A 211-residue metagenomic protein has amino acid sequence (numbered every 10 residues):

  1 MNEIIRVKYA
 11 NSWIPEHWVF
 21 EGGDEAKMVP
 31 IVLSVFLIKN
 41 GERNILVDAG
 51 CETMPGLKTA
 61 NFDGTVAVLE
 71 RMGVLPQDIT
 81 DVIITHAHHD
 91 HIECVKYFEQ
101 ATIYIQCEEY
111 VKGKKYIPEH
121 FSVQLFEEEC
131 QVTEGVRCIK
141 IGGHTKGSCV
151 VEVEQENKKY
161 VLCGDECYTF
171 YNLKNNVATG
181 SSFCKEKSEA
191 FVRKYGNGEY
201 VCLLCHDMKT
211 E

Functional and structural regions predicted by a protein language model:
E3, Y9-A67, R71, V150-E166: Conserved beta-strand hairpin/beta-sheet module of binuclear metal-dependent hydrolase folds, prominently
I5, I83, Y104, Q124 (+4 more regions): Hydrophobic/aromatic beta-strand patches that form the interior of the parallel beta-sheet core in alpha/beta enzyme
Y9-A10, A49-E52, A87, E108-E109 (+3 more regions): Active-site metal-binding loops of divalent metal-dependent hydrolases
M54, I92, K112-G113, Y171: Conserved protein kinase catalytic core
K58-T59, E93-E99: Metal-dependent catalytic neighborhoods of phosphoester/phosphodiester hydrolases
A67-V74, D78, Y97, T102-T145 (+1 more regions): Metallo-beta-lactamase
I79-D90: Metallo-beta-lactamase
K146-E211: Metallo-beta-lactamase
